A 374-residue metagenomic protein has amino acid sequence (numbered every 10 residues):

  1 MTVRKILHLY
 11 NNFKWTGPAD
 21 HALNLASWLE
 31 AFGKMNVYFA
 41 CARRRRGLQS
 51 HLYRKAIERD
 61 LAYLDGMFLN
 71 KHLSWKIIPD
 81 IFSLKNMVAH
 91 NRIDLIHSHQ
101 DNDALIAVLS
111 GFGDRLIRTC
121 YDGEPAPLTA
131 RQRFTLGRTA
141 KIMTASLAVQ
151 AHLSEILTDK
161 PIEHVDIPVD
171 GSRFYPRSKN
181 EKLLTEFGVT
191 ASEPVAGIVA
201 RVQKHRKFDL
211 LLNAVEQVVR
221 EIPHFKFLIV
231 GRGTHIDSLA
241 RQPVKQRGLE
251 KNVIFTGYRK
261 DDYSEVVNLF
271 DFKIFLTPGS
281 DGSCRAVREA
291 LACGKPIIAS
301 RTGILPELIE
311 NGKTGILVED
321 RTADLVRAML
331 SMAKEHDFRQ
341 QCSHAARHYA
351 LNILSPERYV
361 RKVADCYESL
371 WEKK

Functional and structural regions predicted by a protein language model:
H8-T16, D20-H72, H164, H235-I236: N-terminal strand-loop element at the rim of the active site of nucleotide-sugar-dependent glycosyltransferases
T16-S27, P194, I198-Q217, F227 (+2 more regions): A conserved mid-protein helix/loop that constitutes part of the nucleotide-sugar donor-binding site
F39-G47, V199, Q203, K226-L239 (+1 more regions): Glycosyltransferase donor-sugar binding loop
L61, A240-Y258: Nucleotide-activated donor-binding/catalytic signature segment of Leloir-type glycosyltransferases, i.e., the conserved
K76, S98-A104: Short His-centered aromatic/hydrophobic patch
R115-L147: A conserved, positively charged/aromatic
I274, P296-A299, I309: Short hydrophobic beta-strand element within catalytic cores of glycosyltransferases and related nucleotide-activated
N311-G312, I316-A323, S331-H336: Conserved acidic donor-binding segment of nucleotide-sugar-dependent glycosyltransferases
